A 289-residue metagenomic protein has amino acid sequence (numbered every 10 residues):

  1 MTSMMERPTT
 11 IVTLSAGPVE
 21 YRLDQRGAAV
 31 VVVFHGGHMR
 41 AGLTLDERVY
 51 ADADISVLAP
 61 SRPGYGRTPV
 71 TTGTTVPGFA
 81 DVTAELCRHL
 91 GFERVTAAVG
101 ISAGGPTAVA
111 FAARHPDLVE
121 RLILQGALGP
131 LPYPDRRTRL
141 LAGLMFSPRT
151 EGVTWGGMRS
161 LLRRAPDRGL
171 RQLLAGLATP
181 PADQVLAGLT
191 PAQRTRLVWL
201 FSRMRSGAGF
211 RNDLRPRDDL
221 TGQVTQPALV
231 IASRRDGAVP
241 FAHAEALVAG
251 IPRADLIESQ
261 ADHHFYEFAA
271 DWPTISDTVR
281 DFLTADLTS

Functional and structural regions predicted by a protein language model:
L23-P69: Conserved HGGG/HGGXW glycine-rich cap/lid loop of the alpha/beta-hydrolase fold
G78-T96: Conserved acidic catalytic loop of the alpha/beta-hydrolase fold
G100-G104, A108: Gly/Ala-rich beta-loop-alpha elbow adjacent to hydrolase catalytic centers
L122-T154: Flexible "cap/lid" loop of the alpha/beta hydrolase fold
A142-L144, P148-L220: Alpha/beta-hydrolase
V224, V230-A232, D236: Short beta-strand/loop motif that positions the catalytic acidic residue of the alpha/beta-hydrolase fold
G237-H243: Conserved alpha/beta-hydrolase "acid-adjacent" motif
D262-S276: Catalytic histidine-centered segment of alpha/beta-hydrolase-like enzymes
